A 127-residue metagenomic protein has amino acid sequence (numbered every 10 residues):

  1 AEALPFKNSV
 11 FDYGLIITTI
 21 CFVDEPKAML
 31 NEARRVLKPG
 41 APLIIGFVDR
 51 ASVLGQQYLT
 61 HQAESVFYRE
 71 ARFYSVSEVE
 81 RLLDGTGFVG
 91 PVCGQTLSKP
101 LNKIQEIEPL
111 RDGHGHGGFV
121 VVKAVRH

Functional and structural regions predicted by a protein language model:
E2-Y13: A short acidic, Gly/Pro-enriched loop at the edge of an enzyme's catalytic core that lines a small-molecule cofactor
D12-P26: A short SAM/SAH-binding and catalytic strip from SAM-dependent methyltransferases
G14-L15, H61-E64, P109-R111: Short, hinge-like loop/turn segments at secondary-structure boundaries
K27-P39: A short glycine-rich, Lys/Arg-flanked "PGG" loop and its adjoining helix->strand segment in the class I
P42-E70: Conserved class I S-adenosyl-L-methionine
V48-V53, Q95-L101: Short "lid" loop at the C-terminus of a central beta-strand within the Rossmann-like core of SAM-dependent
A71-C93: Short alpha-helix
E106-H127: Core SAM-dependent methyltransferase catalytic element
